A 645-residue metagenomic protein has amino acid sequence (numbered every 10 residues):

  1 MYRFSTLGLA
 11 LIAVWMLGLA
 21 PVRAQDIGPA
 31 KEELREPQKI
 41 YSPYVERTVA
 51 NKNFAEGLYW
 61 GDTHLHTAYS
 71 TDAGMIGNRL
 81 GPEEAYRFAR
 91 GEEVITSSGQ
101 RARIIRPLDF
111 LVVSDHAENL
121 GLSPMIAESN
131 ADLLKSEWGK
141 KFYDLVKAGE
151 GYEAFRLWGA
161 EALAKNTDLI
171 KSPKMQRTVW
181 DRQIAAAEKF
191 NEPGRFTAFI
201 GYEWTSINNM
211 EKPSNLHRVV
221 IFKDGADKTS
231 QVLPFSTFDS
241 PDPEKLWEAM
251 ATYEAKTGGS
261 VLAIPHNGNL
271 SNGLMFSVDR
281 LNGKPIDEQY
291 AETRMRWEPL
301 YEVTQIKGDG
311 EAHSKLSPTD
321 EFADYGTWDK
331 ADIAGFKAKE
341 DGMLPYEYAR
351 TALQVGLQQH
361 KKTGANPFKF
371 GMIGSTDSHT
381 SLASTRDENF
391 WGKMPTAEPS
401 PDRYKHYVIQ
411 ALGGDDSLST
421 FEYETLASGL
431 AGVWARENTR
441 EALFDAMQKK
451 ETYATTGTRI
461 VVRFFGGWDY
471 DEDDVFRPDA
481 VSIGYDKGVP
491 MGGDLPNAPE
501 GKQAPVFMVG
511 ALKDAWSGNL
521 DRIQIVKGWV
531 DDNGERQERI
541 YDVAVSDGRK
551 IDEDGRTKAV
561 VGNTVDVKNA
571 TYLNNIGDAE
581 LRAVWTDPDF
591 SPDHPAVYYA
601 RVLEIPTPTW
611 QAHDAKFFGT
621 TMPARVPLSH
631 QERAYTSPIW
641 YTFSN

Functional and structural regions predicted by a protein language model:
M1-L9: Bacterial N-terminal signal peptides that target proteins for export
G8-G18: Bacterial N-terminal signal peptides
L19-A24: Sec/Tat signal peptide C-region and signal peptidase I cleavage site
Q25-P82, Y86-A89, E93-K135, K140 (+6 more regions): C-terminal functional module detector
K135-N166: Aromatic- and acidic-residue-enriched carbohydrate-binding clefts of CAZyme catalytic domains
I221-K223: Long, charge-dense tracts
A226, S236-P241, A323: Conserved, charged catalytic cores of large soluble enzymes
K245, A249: Acidic, metal/ion-coordinating pockets
